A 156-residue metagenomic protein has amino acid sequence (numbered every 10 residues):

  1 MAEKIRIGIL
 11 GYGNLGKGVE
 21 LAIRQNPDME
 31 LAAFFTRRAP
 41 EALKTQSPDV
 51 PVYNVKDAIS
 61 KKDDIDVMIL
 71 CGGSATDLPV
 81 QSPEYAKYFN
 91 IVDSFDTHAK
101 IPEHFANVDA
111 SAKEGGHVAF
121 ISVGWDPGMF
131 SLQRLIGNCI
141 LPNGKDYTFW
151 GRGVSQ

Functional and structural regions predicted by a protein language model:
R6-V19: Glycine-rich adenosine-cofactor-binding loop
G18, Q25-Q46: NAD(P)-binding Rossmann-fold cofactor-contacting core
P51-A58: Short acidic-hydrophobic, aromatic-tinged amphipathic segments that line or gate anion-handling sites
A58-V67, A75-S94: Rossmann-fold NAD(P) dinucleotide-binding segment
I91-S94, A119-V123, F149: General beta-strand structural signal in soluble alpha/beta enzymes
F95-A119: Rossmann-fold NAD(P)-binding glycine/threonine-rich loop
G124-D126, F130-Q156: Conserved anion/nucleotide-ligand pocket segment
